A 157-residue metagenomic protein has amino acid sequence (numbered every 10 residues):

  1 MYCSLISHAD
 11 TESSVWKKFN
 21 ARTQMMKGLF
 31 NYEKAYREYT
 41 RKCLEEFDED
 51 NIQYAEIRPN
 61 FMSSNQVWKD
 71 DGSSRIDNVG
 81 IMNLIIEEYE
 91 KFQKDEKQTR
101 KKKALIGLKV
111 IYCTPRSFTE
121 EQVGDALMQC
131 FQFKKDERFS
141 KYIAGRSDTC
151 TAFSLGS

Functional and structural regions predicted by a protein language model:
M1-S157: Metal-cofactor-binding active-site regions of metalloenzymes
